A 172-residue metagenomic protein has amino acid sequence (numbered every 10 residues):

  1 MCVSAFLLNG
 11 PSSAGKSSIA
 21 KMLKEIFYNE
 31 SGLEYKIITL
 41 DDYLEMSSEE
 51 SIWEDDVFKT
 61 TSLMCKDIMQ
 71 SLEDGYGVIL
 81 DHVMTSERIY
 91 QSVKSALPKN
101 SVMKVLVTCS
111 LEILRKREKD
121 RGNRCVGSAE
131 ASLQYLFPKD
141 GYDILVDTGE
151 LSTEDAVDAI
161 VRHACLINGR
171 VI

Functional and structural regions predicted by a protein language model:
M1-V3: Phosphate-binding P-loop
L8: Hydrophobic anchor at the beta1->P-loop junction of P-loop NTPases
S13: Walker A (P-loop) phosphate-binding loop of P-loop NTPases
S17: Walker A/P-loop
K21-K66, E73: Conserved substrate/cofactor phosphate-moiety recognition/catalytic segment in nucleotide-dependent phosphotransferases
D74-L80, M103: Loop/turn-to-beta-strand initiation segments
L97-E118, V146: Conserved phosphate-donor/acceptor-positioning beta-strand/loop module used by diverse small-molecule
R117-A159, L166-I172: Small-molecule kinase domains that catalyze NTP-dependent phosphoryl transfer to phosphate-bearing small molecules
